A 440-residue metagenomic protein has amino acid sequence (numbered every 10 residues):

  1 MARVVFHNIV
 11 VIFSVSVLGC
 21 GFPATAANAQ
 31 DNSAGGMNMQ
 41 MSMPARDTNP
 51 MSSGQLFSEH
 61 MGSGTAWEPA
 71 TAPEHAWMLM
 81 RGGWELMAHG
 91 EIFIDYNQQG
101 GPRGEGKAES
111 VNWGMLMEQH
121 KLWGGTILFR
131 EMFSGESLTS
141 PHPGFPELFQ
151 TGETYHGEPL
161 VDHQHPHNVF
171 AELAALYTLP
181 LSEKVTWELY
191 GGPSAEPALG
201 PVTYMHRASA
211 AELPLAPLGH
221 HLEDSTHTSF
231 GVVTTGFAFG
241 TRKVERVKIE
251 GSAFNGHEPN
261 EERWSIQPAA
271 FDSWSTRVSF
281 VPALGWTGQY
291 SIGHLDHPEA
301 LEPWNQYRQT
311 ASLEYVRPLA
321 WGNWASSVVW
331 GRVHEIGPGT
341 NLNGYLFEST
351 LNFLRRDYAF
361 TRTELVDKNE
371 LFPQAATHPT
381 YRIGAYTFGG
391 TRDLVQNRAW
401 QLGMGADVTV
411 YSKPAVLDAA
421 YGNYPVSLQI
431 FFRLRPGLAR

Functional and structural regions predicted by a protein language model:
G36, Q40-T178, P425-R433: Beta-barrel outer-membrane channel/assembly domains of diderm bacteria
L86, W123-I127, E183-W187, P197 (+6 more regions): Repeated loop/turn-to-beta-strand initiation elements of outer-membrane beta-barrel proteins
I92-G100, F133-T139, G191-P197, F239-T241 (+8 more regions): Transmembrane beta-strands of outer-membrane beta-barrel pores
G104-S110, H163-H167, E223-H227, W264-F271 (+4 more regions): Replace "Gram-negative outer membrane beta-barrel proteins" with "bacterial and organellar outer membrane beta-barrel
E118-H120, L179, F237-R242, F280-P282 (+5 more regions): Residue-level signature of outer-membrane beta-barrel architecture
S140-S279: Surface-exposed coil loops of outer-membrane beta-barrel proteins
V244-R246, S252, A269, T276-A376 (+1 more regions): Detector for outer-membrane/organellar transmembrane beta-barrel domains, recognizing the amphipathic beta-strand
F388, G422-R440: Outer-membrane beta-barrel "beta-signal"
